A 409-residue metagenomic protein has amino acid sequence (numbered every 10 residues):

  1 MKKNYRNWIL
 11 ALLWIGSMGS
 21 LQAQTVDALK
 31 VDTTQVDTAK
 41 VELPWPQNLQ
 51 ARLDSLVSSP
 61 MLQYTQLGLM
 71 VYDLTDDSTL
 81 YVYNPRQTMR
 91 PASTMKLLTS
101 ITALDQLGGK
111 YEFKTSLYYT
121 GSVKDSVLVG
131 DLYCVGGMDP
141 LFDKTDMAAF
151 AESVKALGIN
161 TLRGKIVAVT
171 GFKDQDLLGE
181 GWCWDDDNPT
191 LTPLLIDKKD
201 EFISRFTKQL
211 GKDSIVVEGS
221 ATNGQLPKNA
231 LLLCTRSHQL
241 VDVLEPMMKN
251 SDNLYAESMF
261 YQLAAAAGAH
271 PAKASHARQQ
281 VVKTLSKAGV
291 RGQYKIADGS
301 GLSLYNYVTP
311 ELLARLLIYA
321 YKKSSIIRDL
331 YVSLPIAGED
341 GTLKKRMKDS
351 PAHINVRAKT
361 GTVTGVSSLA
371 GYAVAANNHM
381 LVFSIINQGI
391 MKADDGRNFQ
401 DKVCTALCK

Functional and structural regions predicted by a protein language model:
M1-T33, T38: Bacterial Sec-dependent N-terminal signal peptides
Q24-D76, Y81-T88, E152-L157, K409: Beta-lactamase-like hydrolase cores
V41, T115-G121, V127-L210, H238-Q280 (+1 more regions): Active-site-adjacent helix/loop patches that line small-molecule binding or acyl-intermediate pockets
Y64-Q66, N84-R86, A92-M95, K110-E112 (+6 more regions): Extracytoplasmic
G68-Y72, L80-V82, D131-V135, K165-V169 (+4 more regions): Soluble periplasmic/extracytoplasmic beta-strand elements of cell-envelope proteins
D77, P91-G109, I166, R205-F206 (+2 more regions): Active-site SXXK
K199-Y331: A small/polar active-site loop signature that marks catalytic segments
K295-K409: C-terminal soluble interaction/assembly domains
